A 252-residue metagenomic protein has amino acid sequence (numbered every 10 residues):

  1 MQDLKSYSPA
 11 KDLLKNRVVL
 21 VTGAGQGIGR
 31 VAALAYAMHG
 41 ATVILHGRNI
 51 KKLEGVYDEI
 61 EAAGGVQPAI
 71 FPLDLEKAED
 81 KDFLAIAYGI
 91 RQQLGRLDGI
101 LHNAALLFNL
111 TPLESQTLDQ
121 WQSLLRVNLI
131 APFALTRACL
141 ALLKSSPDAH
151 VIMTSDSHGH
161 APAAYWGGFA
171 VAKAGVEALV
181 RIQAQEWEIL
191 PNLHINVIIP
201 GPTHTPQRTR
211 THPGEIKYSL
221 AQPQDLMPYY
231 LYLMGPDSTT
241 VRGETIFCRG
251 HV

Functional and structural regions predicted by a protein language model:
L4, L193, V197-I198, G214-V252: C-terminal helical subdomain
G23-G27: Conserved glycine-rich cofactor-binding loop
A41-G55: Conserved glycine-rich Rossmann-like NAD(P)H-binding loop of the short-chain dehydrogenase/reductase
A63-E79: Rossmann-fold cofactor-recognition segment
I86, T111-L113, T117-Q122: Substrate-binding pocket helix/loop in short-chain dehydrogenase/reductase
N103-N109: Conserved NAD(P)H cofactor-binding loop of Rossmann-fold oxidoreductase domains
K144, D148-I189, P202: Catalytic loop of short-chain dehydrogenase/reductase
